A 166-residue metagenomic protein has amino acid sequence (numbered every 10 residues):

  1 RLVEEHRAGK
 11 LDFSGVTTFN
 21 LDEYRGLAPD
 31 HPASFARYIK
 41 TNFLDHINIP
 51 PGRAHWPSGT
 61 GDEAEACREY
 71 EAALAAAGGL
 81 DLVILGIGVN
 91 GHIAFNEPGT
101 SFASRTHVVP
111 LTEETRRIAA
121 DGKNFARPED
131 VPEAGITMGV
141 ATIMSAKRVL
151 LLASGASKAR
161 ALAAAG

Functional and structural regions predicted by a protein language model:
R1-R7: Glycine-rich N-terminal segment of FAD-binding domains in flavoprotein oxidoreductases, spanning the beta-loop-helix
A8-S14: Phosphate-handling active-site elements
G15-D22, A153: Short internal beta-strands
R25-G166: Conserved phosphate- and dinucleotide-binding cores of soluble alpha/beta proteins, encompassing both enzyme active
